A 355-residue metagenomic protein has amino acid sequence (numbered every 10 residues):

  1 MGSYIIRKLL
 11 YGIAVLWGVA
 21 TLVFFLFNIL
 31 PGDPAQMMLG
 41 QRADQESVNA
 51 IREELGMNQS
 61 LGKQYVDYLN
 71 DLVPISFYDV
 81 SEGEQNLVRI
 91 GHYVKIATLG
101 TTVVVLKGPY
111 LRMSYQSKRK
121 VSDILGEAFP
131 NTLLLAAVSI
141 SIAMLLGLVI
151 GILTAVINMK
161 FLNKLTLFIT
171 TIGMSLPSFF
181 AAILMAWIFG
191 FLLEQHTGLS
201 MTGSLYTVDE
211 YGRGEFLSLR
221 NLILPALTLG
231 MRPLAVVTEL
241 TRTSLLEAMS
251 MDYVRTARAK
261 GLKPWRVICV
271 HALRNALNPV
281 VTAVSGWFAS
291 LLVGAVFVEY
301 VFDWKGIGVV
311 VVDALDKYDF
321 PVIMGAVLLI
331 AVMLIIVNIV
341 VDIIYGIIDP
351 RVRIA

Functional and structural regions predicted by a protein language model:
M1-S60, S122-E127, M144, L153 (+2 more regions): N-terminal signal-anchor/first transmembrane alpha helix
G2-S3, F129-L162, S178, E194 (+1 more regions): Alpha-helical transmembrane segments of integral membrane proteins, especially multi-pass inner/plasma-membrane
L9, S47, I51, L61-S76 (+10 more regions): Hydrophobic alpha-helical segments of integral membrane proteins, encompassing both true transmembrane helices
G12, A20, R42, T171 (+4 more regions): Residue-level recognition of pore/gate-forming positions within transmembrane alpha-helices of multi-pass
L16-V73, F77-I90, F189, L193-F216: Hydrophobic alpha-helical transmembrane segments of membrane transport/permease proteins and related membrane-embedded
W17, T171-F189, G286-F288: Hydrophobic alpha-helical membrane-insertion segments
Q59-M144, L148: An internal, D/E-rich "acidic patch" concept
